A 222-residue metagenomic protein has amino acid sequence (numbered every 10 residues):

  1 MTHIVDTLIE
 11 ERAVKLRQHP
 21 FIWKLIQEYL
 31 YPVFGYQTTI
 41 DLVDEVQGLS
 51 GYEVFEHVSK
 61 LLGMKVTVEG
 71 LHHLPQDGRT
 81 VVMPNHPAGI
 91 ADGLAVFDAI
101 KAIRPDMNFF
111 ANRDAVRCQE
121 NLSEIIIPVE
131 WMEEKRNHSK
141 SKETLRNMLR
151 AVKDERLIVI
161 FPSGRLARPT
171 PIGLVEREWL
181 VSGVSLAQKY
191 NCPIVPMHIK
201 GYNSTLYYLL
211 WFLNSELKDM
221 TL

Functional and structural regions predicted by a protein language model:
M1-M83, G93-A95, A102-D106: Membrane-anchoring hydrophobic helices of lipid-metabolizing enzymes
V33, V81-N137: Catalytic core of membrane glycerolipid acyltransferases/transacylases, capturing the structured, soluble-facing
D44, H57-G63, H86, E134-S139 (+1 more regions): Short, flexible loop segments at the rims of nucleotide/cofactor-binding pockets, characterized by
V66, M107-F109, I158, I194: Hydrophobic beta-strand scaffold residues
A99, R150, S185-L186: Hydrophobic/aromatic ligand-binding patch that stacks against planar heteroaromatic rings of cofactors or nucleotides
E134-T144, E176-V181: Active-site glycine-rich loop that binds ribose-phosphate moieties when present
A151-R165: A structural motif
L157, T170-L222: A cross-family acyltransferase "interaction/gating" segment
